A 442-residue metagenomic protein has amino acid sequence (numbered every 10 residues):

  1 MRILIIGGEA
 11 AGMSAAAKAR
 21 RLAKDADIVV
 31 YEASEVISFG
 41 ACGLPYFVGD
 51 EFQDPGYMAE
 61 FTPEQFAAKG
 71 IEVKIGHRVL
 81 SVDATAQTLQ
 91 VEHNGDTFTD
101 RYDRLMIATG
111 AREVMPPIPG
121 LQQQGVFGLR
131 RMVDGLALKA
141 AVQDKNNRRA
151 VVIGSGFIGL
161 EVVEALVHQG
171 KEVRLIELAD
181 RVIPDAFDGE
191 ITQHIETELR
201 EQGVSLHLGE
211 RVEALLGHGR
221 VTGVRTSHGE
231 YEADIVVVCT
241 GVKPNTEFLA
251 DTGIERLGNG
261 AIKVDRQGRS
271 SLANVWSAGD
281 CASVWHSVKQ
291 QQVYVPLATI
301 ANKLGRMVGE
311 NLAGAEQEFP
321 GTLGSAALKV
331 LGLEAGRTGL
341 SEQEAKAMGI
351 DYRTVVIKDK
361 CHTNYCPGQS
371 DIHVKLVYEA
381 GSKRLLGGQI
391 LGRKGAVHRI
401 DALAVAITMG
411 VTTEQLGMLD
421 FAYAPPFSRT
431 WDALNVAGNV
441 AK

Functional and structural regions predicted by a protein language model:
M1-E72, V163-F187: Beta1-alpha1 glycine-rich phosphate/pyrophosphate-binding loop at the start of Rossmann-like nucleotide-binding domains
I6, V79, D100-G110, I153 (+3 more regions): Short hydrophobic core segments
I6-A10, R20-D25, A33, T240 (+2 more regions): Flexible, glycine-rich terminal cap/loop adjacent to redox cofactors in electron-transfer oxidoreductases
D25-D27, A67-D100, H168-R266: A Rossmann-like FAD-binding core segment of flavoenzymes
M58, R149-A150, F157-A214, P296-A301 (+2 more regions): Rossmann-like dinucleotide-binding cores of NAD(P)H-dependent redox enzymes
T109-Q169, S205-L206, G258, V264-R266: Glycine-rich dinucleotide-binding loop and its adjacent helix/turn
Q122-N146, G219-R225, E230-E310, A402 (+1 more regions): FAD-site-proximal beta/loop scaffold in flavoenzymes
V264, A278-E342, P426-K442: A conserved FAD-binding loop/helix module that cradles the flavin
